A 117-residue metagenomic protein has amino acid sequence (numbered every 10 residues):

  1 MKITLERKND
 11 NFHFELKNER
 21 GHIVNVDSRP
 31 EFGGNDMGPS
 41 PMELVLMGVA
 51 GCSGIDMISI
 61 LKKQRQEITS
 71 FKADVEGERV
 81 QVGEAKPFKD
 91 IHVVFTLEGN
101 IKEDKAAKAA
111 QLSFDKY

Functional and structural regions predicted by a protein language model:
M1-M47, I58-Y117: Extended beta-strand/beta-hairpin segments
V49-S53: Alpha-helical metal-binding/catalytic segments enriched in His/Glu/Asp
